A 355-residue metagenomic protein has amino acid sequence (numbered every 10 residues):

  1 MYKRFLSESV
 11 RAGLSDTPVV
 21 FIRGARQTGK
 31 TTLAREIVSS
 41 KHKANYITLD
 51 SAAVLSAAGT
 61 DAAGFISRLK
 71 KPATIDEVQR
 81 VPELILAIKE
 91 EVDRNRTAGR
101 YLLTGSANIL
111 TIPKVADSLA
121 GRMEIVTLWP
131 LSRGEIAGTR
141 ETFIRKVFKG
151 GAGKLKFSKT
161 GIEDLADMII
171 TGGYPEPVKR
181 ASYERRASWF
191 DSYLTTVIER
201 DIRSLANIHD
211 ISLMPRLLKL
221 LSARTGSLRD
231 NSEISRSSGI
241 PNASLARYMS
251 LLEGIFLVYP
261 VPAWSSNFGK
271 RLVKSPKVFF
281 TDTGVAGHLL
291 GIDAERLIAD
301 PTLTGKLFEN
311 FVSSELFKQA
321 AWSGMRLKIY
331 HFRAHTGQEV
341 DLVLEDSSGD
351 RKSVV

Functional and structural regions predicted by a protein language model:
M1-L14: Pre-Walker A adenine-sensing motif
I22: Hydrophobic anchor at the beta1->P-loop junction of P-loop NTPases
K30: Conserved lysine of the Walker
L33, I37: Hydrophobic positions on the alpha1 helix immediately C-terminal to the Walker A/P-loop
I85-L103, A107-I109, A116-S118: Conserved catalytic/switch belt of AAA+ P-loop NTPases
N108, P113-A223, S227: Interdomain motor-coupling "hinge/lid" segment immediately C-terminal to the ATP-binding subdomain of NTP-driven enzymes
V178-D350: Accessory nucleic acid-recognition modules appended to NTPase machines
V354-V355: Conserved small/polar residues in nucleotide/adenosyl-binding loops
